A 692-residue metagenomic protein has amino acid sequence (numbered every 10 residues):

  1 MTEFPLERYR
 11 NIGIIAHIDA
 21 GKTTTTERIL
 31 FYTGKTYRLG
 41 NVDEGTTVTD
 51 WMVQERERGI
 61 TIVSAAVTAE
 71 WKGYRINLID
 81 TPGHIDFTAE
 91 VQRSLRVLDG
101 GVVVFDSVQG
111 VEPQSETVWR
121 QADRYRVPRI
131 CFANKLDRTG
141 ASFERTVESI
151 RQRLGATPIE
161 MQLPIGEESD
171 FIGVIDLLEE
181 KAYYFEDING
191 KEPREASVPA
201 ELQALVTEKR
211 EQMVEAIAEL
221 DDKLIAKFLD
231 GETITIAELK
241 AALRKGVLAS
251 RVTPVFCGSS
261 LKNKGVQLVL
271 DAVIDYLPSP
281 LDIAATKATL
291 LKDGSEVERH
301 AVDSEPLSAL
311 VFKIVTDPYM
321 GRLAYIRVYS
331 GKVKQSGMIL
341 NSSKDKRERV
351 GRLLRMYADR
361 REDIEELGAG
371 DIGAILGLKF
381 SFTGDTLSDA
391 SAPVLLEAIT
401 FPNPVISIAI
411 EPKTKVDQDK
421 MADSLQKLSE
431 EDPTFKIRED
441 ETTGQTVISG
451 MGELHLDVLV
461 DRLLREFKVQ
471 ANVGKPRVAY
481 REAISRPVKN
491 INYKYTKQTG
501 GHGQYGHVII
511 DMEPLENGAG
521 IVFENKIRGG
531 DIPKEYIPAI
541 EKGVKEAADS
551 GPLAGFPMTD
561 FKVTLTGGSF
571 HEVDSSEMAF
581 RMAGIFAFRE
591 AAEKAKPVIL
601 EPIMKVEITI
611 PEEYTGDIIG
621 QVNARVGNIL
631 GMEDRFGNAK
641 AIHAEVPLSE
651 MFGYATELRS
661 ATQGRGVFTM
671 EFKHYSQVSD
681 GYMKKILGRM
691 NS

Functional and structural regions predicted by a protein language model:
M1-S692: Structural and coupling elements of P-loop NTPases
